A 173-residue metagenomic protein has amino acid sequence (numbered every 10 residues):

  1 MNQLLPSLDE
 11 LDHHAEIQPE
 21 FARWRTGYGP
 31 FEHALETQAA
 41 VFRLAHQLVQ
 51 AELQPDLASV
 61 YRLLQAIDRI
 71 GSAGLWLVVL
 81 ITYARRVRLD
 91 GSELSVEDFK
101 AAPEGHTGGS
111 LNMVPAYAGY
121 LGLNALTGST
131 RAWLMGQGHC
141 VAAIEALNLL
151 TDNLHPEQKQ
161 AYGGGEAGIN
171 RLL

Functional and structural regions predicted by a protein language model:
M1-G119, Q137: Conserved acidic/glycine
A84-E93, E104-L173: Cofactor-binding active-site loop characterized by glycine-rich and histidine/acidic residues
